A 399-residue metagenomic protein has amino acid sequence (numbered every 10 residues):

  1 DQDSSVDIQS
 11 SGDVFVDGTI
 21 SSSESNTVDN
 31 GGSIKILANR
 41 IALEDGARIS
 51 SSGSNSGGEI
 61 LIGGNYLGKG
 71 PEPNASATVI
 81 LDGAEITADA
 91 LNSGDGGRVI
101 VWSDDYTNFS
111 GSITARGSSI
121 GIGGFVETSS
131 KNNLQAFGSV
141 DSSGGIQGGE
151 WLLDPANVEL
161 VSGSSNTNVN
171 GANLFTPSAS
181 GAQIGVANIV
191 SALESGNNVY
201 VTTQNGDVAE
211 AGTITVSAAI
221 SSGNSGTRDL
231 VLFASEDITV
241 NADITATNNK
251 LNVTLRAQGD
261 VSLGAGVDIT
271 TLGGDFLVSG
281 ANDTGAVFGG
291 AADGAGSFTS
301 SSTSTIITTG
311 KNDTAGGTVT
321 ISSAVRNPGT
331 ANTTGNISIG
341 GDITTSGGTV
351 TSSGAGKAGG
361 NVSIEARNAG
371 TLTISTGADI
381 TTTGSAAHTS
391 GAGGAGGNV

Functional and structural regions predicted by a protein language model:
D1-V399: Extracellular and secretory-pathway beta-repeat/beta-biased strand scaffolds
